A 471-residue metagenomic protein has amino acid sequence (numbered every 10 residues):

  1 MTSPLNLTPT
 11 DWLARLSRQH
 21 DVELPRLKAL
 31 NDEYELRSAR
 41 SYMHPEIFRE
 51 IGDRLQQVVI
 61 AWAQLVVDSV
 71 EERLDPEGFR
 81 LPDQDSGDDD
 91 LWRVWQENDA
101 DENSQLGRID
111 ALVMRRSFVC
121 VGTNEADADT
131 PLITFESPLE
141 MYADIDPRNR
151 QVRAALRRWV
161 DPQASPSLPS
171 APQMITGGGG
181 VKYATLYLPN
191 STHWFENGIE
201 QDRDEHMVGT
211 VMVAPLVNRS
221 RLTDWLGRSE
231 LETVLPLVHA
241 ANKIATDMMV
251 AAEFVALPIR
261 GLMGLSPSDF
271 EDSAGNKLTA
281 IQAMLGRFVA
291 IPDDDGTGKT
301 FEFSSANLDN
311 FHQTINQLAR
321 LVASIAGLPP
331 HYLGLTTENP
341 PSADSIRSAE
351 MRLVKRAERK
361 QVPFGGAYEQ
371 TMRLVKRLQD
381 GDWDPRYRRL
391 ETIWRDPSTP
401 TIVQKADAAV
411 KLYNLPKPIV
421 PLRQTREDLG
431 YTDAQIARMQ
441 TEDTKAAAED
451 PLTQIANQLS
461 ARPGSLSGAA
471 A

Functional and structural regions predicted by a protein language model:
M1-F135, D146-R150, N457, S465-A471: Extended, helix-rich architectural segments
L5, Q201-S348, L390, T401: Extended, charged amphipathic alpha-helical segments
L16-S17, L24, N124, A128-D129 (+4 more regions): Charge-rich, acidic-biased intrinsically disordered regions
E102-R115, V119-C120, V250-E253, N307-V403: C-terminal amphipathic alpha-helical
F118-E230: Extended, regular secondary-structure scaffolds
I259-R260, P267, E350-E369, V375 (+1 more regions): Long, compositionally biased
A406-P416: Short, amphipathic alpha-helical "recognition" segments used to contact nucleic acids or chromatin
Q424, L429-S460: Long, highly charged low-complexity segments enriched in Glu/Asp and Lys/Arg with interspersed Ser/Thr
